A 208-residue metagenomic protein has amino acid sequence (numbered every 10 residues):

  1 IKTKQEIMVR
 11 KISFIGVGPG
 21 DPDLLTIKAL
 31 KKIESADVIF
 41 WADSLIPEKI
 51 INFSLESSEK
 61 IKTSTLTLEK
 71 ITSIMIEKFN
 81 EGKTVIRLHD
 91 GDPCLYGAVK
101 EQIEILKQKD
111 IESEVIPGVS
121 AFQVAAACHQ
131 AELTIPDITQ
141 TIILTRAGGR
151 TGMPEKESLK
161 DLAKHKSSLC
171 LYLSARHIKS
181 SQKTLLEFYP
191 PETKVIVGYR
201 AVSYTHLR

Functional and structural regions predicted by a protein language model:
I1-I7: Short, Lys/Arg-enriched N-terminal segments with co-localized hydrophobic residues within the first ~10-30 amino acids
I7-I116, V124: Class I S-adenosyl-L-methionine
I15-G16, R87-H89, T145-R146, Y172-L173 (+1 more regions): Short beta-strand segments
A121-L133: Structured adenosyl-cofactor binding patch, chiefly the S-adenosyl-L-methionine
A131-T145: Short, glycine-/small-residue-rich phosphate/pyrophosphate-handling segment
T141-K156: A short, charged helix-loop
K156-K194: Conserved anion/nucleotide-ligand pocket segment
T205-H206: Conserved small/polar residues in nucleotide/adenosyl-binding loops
